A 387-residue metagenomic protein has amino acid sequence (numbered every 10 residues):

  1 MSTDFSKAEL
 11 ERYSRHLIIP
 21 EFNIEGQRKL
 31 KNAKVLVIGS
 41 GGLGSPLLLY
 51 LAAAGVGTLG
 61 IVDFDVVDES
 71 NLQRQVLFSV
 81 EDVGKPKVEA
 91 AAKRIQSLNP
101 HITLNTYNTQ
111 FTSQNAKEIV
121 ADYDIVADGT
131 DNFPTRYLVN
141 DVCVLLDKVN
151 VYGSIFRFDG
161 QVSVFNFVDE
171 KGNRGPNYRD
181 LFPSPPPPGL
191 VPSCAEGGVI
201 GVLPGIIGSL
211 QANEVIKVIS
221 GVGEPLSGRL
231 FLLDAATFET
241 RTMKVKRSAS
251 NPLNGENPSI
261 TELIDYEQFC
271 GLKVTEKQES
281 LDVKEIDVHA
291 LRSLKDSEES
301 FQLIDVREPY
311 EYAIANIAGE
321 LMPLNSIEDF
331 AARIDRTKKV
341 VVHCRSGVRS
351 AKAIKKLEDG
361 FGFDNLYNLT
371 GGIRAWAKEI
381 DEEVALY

Functional and structural regions predicted by a protein language model:
M1-L36, E69, L263-D265, F269-G271 (+2 more regions): N-terminal charged helix/coil linker that caps or initiates catalytic domains
D4, I61-N99: Glycine-rich phosphate-binding loop and adjoining beta1-alpha1-beta2 segment of Rossmann-like nucleotide-binding folds
V37-S40, I61, V342: Hydrophobic Val/Ile/Leu positions in short beta-strands of Rossmann-like dinucleotide-binding domains
L43-G44, R349: Hydrophobic/small residue at the entry helix of a nucleotide-binding pocket
A53-T58, G360-D364: Conserved S-adenosyl-L-methionine
T103-Y107, F111-T112, K117-E118, D122-I207 (+2 more regions): E1/E1-like adenylate-forming module used to activate ubiquitin-like modifiers and sulfur-carrier proteins
I125, P192-L230, A236: Conserved anion/nucleotide-ligand pocket segment
A235-Q302, P309-V341, S346-Y387: Rhodanese-like catalytic fold shared by cysteine-dependent sulfurtransferases and DSP/PTP-type phosphatases
